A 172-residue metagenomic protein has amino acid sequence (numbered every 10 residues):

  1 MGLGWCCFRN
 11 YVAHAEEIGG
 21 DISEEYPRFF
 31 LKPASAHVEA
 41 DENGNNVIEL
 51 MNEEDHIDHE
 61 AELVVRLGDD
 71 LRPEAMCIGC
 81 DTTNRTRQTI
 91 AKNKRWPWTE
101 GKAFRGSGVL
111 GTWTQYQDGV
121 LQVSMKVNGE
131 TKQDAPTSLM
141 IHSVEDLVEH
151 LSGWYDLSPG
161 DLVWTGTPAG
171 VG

Functional and structural regions predicted by a protein language model:
M1-L162, G170-G172: Catalytic-core "active-site belt" of small-molecule-metabolizing enzymes, emphasizing His/Asp/Glu-rich regions
